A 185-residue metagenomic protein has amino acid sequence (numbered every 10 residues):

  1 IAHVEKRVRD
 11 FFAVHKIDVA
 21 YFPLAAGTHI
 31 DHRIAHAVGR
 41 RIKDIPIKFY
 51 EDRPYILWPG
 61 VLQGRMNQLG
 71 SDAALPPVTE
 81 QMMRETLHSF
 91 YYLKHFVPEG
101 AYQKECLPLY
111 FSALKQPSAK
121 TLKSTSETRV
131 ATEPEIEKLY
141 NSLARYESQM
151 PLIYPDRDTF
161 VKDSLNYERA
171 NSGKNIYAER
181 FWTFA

Functional and structural regions predicted by a protein language model:
I1: A basic- and aromatic-enriched beta-loop-alpha substructure that forms the phosphate/nucleotide- and DNA/RNA-contacting
V4-P46: Active-site adenylate/phosphate-handling loop in enzymes that bind or generate adenylated species
D10, V14-H15, V19, I45-A185: The feature marks non-catalytic terminal segments
